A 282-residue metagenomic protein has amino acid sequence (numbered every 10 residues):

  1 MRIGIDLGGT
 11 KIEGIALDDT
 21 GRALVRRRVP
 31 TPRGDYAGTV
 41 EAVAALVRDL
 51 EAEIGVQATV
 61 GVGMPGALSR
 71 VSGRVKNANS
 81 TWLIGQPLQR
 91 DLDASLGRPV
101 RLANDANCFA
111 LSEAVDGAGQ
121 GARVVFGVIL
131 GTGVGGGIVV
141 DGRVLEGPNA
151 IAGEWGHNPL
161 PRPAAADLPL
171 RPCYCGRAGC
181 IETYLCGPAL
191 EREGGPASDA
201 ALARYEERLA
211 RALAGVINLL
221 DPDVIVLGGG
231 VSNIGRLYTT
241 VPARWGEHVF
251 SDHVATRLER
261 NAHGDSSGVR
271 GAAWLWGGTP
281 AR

Functional and structural regions predicted by a protein language model:
M1-T59, S69-S72, R90-V100, E113-A122 (+1 more regions): ATP-binding/phosphotransfer module of carbohydrate and carboxylate kinases, centering on a glycine-rich
D6, G61-P65, A103, G127-G133 (+1 more regions): Short beta-strand segments
A23, V75, V144-L145: Hydrophobic "anchor" residues
R26-R28, A78, G147: Residue-level detector of high-confidence beta-strand sites
P30-R33, L83, I151-E154: A short acidic/small-residue loop/turn micro-motif
G73-I84: A charged helix-plus-loop insertion that forms the helical arch/lid used to bind and gate nucleic-acid substrates
L102-A106, A110: Short loop/edge segments at beta-strand edges and connector loops that shape dinucleotide/nucleotide cofactor-binding
A122-E182: Glycine-rich phosphate-binding loop of actin/hexokinase-like ATP-binding domains
